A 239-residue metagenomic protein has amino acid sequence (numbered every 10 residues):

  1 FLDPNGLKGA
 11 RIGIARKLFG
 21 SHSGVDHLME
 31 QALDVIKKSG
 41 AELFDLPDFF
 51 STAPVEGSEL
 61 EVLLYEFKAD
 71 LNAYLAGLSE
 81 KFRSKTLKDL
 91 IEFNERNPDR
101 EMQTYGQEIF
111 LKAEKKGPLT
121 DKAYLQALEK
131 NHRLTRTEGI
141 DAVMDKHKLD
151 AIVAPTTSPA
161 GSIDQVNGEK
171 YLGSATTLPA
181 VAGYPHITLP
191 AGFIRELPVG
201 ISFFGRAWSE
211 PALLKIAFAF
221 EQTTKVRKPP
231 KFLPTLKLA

Functional and structural regions predicted by a protein language model:
F1-K17, Y65-D141, T188-P198: Short helix-loop capping/hinge segments that flank enzyme active sites or metal/cofactor-binding pockets
F1-K81: Gly/Ser-rich, acidic/histidine-flanked active-site/gating loops
F1-R16, E30-K38, A73-G77, N167 (+1 more regions): Structural helix-boundary/capping segments
G20-H22, S51-P54, A160-I163, R195-L197 (+1 more regions): Flexible loop/turn segments at secondary-structure boundaries
V25-A32, F67, T86, R136 (+2 more regions): Stable alpha-helical elements in mature extracytoplasmic
G77, T157-P159: Short glycine-rich anion-binding loops that position phosphate/pyrophosphate groups of nucleotides and phosphorylated
K122-L125, H147, P159-T177: Short, surface-exposed loop/helix-turn segments at secondary-structure junctions that function as lids/hinges flanking
